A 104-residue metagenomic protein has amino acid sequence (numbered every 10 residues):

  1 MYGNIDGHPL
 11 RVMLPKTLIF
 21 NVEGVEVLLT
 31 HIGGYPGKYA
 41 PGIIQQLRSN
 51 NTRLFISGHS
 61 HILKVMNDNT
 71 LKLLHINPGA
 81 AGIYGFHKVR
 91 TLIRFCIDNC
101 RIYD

Functional and structural regions predicted by a protein language model:
M1-G24: Core catalytic region of metal-dependent phosphoesterases/phosphodiesterases, especially metallo-beta-lactamase-like
G3, H31, H59, G79 (+1 more regions): Divalent metal-coordination and catalytic microenvironments
I5-R11, G34-Y39, I56-D68, G82-H87: Active-site environment of divalent metal-dependent phosphoester hydrolases
T17-F20, K64-N67, T91-F95: Short beta-strand scaffold segments in enzyme catalytic cores
V22-E23, Q45, N50-T52, I76-D104: Binuclear metal-dependent phosphoesterase catalytic core
V25-G33, L73-G79: Active-site-proximal beta-strand elements of phosphoester/diester hydrolases
V27, R53-L54: Short, Asp-centered acidic motifs that coordinate Mg2+ and/or phosphate in catalytic or ligand-binding sites
L29, G34-R48: Pre-active-site segment of Zn-dependent metallo-hydrolases
